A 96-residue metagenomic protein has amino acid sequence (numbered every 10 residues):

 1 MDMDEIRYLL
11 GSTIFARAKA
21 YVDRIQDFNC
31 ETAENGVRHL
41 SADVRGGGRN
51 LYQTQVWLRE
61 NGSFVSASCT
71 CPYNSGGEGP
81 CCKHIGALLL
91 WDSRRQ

Functional and structural regions predicted by a protein language model:
M1-Q96: Long, low-complexity, compositionally biased intrinsically disordered regions
